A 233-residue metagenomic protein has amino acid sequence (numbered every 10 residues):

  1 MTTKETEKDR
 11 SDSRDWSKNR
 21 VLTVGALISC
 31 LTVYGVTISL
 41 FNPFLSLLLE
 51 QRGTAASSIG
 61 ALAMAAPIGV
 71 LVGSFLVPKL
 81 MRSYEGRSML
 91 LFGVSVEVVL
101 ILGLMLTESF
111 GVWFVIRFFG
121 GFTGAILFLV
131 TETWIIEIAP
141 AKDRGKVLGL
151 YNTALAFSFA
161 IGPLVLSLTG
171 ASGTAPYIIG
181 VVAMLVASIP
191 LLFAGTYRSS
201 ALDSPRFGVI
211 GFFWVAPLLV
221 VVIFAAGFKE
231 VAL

Functional and structural regions predicted by a protein language model:
K18-P67, E230-L233: Helix-loop boundary and gating motifs at the non-cytosolic
P67-L71, F75, F159-A160: Residue-level signature of mid-helix packing/kink "hotspots" within the transmembrane helices of 12-pass Major
G73-E85, G170: Helix-to-loop junctions at the C-terminal end of transmembrane segments in multipass secondary transporters
E85, L106-E108: Helix-breaking motifs and short loop linkers at transmembrane-helix boundaries and internal kinks in secondary membrane
S88-L102, V181: Structural signature of the two symmetry-related core transmembrane helices
G111-F119: Paired small-residue
F118-T153: Cytoplasmic helix-loop-helix junction between adjacent transmembrane helices in 12-TM secondary transporters
V181-L202: C-terminal membrane-cytosol helix-exit motif in multi-pass small-molecule transporters
